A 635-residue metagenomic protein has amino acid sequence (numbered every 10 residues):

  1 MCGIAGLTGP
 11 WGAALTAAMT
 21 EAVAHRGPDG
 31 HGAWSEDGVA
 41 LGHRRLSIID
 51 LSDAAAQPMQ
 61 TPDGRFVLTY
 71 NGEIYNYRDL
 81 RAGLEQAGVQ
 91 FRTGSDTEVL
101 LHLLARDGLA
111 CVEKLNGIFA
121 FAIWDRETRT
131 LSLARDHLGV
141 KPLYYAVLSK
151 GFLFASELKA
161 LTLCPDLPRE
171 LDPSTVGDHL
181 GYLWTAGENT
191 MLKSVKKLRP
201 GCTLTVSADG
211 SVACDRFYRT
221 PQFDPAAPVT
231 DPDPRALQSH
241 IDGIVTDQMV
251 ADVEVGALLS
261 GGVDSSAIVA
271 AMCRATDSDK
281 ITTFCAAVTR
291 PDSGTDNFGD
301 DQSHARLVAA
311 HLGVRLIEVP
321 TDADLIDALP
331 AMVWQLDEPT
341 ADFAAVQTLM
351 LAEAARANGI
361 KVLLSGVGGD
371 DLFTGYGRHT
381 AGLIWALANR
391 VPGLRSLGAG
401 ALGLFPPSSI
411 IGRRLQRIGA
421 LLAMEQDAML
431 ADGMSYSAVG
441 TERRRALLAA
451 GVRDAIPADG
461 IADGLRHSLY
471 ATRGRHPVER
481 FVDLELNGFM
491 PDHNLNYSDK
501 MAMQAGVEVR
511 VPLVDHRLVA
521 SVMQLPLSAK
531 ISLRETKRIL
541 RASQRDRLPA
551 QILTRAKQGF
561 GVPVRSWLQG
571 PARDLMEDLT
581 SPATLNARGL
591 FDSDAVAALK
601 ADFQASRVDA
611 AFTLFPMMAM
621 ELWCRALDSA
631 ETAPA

Functional and structural regions predicted by a protein language model:
M1-I4, L163-D166, D172, K193-P200 (+3 more regions): Adenosyl-5′-phosphate
M1-P330, W334-L336, T348, R545-D546 (+4 more regions): Cysteine-centered catalytic environments shared across enzyme families
T8, L259-S260, D370, V507-E508 (+1 more regions): Conserved short loop/turn motifs at secondary-structure junctions
S95-V99, D264, T321-L325, Q347 (+5 more regions): Short, conserved alpha-helical segments within structured domains
T97, T230-Q238, D337-A341, E479-N487 (+1 more regions): Short acidic-aromatic active-site loops that bind/stabilize oxyanions
H137, R290-D292, M350-S409, N494-L518: Active-site adenylate/phosphate-handling loop in enzymes that bind or generate adenylated species
A331-Q335, A357, R378-A381, W567-Q569: Short low-complexity, flexible loop/linker segments enriched in glycine and/or proline with clustered acidic
A345-A354, D483, N487-G488: A conserved donor-nucleotide-binding helix/loop in the catalytic core of Leloir-type glycosyltransferases
